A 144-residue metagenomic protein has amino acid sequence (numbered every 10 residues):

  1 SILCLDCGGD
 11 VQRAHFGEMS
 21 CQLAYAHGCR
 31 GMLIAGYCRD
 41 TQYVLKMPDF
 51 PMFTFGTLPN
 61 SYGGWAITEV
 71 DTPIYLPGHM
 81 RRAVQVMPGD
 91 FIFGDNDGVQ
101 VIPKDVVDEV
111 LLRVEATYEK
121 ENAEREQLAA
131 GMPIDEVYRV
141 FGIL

Functional and structural regions predicted by a protein language model:
S1-P88, Q100-L144: Feature captures the catalytic cores and cofactor-binding loops of soluble hydro-lyases/lyases that act on carboxylate
Q85, F93-G94: A structural signal for short secondary-structure junctions
I92, G98-V99: Channel- or pocket-lining gating/hinge segments that regulate access to a cavity or pore
